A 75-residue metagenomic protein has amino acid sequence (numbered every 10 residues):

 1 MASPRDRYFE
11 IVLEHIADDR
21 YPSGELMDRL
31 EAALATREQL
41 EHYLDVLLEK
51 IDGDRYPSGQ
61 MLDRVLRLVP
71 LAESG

Functional and structural regions predicted by a protein language model:
M1-D6, V69-G75: Short acidic DE-rich linear segments
A2-L34, Y56, D63: N-terminal acidic leader/helix
R20, A35-Q39, D52-R55, P70-E73: Short alpha-helix boundary/capping elements
R29, A33, L47-I51, R64-L68 (+1 more regions): Short, surface-exposed, charged/polar-biased interaction segments
Q39-V65: Short, charged early-sequence alpha-helical segments and their helix-coil boundaries
